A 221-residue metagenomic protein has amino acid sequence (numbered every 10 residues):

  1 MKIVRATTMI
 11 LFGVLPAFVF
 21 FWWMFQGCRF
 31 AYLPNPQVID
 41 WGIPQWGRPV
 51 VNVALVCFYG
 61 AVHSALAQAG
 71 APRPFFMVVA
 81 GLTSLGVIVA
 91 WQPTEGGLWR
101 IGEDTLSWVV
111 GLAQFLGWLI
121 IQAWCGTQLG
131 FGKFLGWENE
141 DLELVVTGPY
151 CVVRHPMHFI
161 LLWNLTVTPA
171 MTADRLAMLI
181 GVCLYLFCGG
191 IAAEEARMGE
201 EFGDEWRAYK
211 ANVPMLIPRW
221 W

Functional and structural regions predicted by a protein language model:
M1-G13, R73: Alpha-helical transmembrane segments and their helix-start/interface "positive-inside/aromatic belt" motifs in integral
T7, C57-G60, S64-R73, V79-L85 (+3 more regions): Alpha-helical membrane segments of multi-pass proteins
L11-Y32, P44-W46, V51-L55, I120 (+2 more regions): Hydrophobic transmembrane alpha-helices
P16-W23, N52-A61, F76-A90, Q114-W118: Hydrophobic alpha-helical transmembrane segments of multi-pass integral membrane proteins
R29-W41, A69, P93-D104: Membrane-interface helix termini and inter-helical loops of multi-pass transporters
I39-Q45, A69-A80, N139-T147: Juxtamembrane helix-capping/reentrant segments at transmembrane boundaries
A65-A69, W91-W99, C125-E138, E194: Juxtamembrane/interfacial segments flanking transmembrane helices
I101-L116: Interfacial segments of alpha-helical transmembrane regions
